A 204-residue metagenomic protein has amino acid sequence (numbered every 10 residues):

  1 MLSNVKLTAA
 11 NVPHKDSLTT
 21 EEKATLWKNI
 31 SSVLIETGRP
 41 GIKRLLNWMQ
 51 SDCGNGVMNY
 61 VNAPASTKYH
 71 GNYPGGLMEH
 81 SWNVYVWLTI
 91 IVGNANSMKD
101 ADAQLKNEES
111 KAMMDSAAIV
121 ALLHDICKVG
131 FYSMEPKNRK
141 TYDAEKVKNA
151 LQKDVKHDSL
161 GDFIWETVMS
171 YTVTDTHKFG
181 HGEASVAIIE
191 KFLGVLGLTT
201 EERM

Functional and structural regions predicted by a protein language model:
M1-A63, T67: Non-catalytic interface/linker regions that flank or bridge core catalytic/transmembrane domains
W27, W48-M49, W82, W87 (+1 more regions): A residue-identity detector for tryptophan
V33, W48, D52, W87 (+2 more regions): Generic N-terminal helix/loop capping motif
W48, D102-A103: Residue-level signal for alpha-helical context at structural boundaries
P64, S81-W82: Solvent-exposed, flexible loop/coil residues
K68-Y73, E79, V86, G93 (+2 more regions): Divalent metal-dependent catalytic cores for phosphoryl transfer on phosphate-bearing substrates
